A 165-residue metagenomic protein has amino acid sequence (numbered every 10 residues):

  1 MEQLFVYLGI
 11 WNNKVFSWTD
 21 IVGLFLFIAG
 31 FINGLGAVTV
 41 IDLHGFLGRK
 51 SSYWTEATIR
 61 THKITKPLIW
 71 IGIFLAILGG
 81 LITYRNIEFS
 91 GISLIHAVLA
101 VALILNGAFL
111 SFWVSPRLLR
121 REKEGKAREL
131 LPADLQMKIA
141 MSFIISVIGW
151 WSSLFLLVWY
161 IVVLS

Functional and structural regions predicted by a protein language model:
E2-S165: Polytopic transmembrane helical bundles with strong interfacial aromatic enrichment
